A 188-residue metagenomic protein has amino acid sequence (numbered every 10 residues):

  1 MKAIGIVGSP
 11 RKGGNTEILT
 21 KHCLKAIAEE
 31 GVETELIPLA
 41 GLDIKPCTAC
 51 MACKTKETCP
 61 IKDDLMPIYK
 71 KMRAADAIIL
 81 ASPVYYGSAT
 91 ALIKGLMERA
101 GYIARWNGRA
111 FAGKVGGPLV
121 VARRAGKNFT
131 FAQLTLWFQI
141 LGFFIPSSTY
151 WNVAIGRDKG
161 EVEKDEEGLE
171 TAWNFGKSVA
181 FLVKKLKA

Functional and structural regions predicted by a protein language model:
M1, E29, P67, Q139-A188: Glycine-rich phosphate/pyrophosphate-binding loop and the adjoining helix
M1-V32: N-terminal beta1-alpha1 ligand-phosphate binding loop
V32-L42: A short beta-strand-loop structural module common to alpha/beta enzyme folds
E33-E35, T58, F144: Conserved beta-strand segments of alpha/beta enzyme cores
L42-M72: Cysteine-cluster motifs in flexible loop/terminal segments that predominantly coordinate metals
P60-F144, T149-Y150: Helix-loop-strand module that forms the ligand-binding subsite of alpha/beta enzymes
